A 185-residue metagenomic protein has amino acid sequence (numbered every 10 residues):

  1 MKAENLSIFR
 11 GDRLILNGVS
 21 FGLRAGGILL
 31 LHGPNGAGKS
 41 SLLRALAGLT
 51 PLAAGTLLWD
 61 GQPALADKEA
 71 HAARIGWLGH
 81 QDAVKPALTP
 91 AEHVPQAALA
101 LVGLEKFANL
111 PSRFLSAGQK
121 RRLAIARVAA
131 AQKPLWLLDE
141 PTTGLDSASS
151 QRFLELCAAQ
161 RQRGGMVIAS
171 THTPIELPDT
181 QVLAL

Functional and structural regions predicted by a protein language model:
A47: Helix-to-loop junction immediately C-terminal to a conserved catalytic motif
L52-A66, H71: Conserved ABC transporter NBD signature motif
Q81, P86-A97: Q-loop/switch helix immediately C-terminal to the Walker
P95-F107: Conserved ABC ATPase "signature" region
P111-G118: Conserved ABC ATPase signature
I125, G164: Hydrophobic anchor residue at the start of the ABC signature
V128-A130: ABC ATPase C-loop
W136-E140: Catalytic Walker B motif of ABC-type/P-loop ATPase nucleotide-binding domains
